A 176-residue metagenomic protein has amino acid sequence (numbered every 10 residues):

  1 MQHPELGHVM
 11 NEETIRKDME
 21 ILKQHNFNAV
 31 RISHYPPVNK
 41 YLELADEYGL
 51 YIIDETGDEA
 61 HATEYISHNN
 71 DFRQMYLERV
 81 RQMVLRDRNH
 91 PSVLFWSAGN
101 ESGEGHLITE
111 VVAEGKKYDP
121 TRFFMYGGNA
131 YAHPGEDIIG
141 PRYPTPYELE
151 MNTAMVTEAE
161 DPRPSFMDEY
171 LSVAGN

Functional and structural regions predicted by a protein language model:
M1-L22, E43: N-terminal carbohydrate-binding accessory modules
M19-I21, A29-N176: Substrate-binding/catalytic cleft of secreted carbohydrate-active enzymes, primarily glycoside hydrolases
H25: Metal- or metallocofactor-binding catalytic centers and their adjacent structured scaffolds across diverse enzyme
